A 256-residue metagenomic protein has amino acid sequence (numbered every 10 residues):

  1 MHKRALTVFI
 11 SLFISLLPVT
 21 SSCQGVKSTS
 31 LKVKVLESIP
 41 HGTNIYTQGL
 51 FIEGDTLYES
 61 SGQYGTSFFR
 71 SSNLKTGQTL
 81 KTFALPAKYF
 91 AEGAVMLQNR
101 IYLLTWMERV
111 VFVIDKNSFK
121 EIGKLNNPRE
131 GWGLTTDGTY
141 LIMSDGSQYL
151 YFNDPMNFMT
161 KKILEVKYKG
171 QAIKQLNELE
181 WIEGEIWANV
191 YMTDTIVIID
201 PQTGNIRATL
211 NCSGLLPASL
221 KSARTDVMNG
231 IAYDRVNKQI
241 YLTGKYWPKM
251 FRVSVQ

Functional and structural regions predicted by a protein language model:
G25-N44, L74-Q78: A short helix->beta-strand "capping" segment at the edge of beta-propeller domains
K34-P40, Q78-A84, K120-L125, K162-Q171 (+2 more regions): A short beta-strand motif characteristic of beta-propeller blades
L36-F68, F83-V95, G244-Y246: Beta-strand-rich domains and repeat architectures in extracellular enzymes and scaffolds, especially beta-propellers
T43-G54, A87-Q98, N127-Y140, S144 (+2 more regions): Beta-rich, blade/repeat-based domains predominating in secreted/periplasmic proteins but also intracellular
E59-Q63, I101-E108, M143-S147, A188-M192 (+1 more regions): Conserved beta-strand positions in repeat-built beta-propeller and related beta-rich domains
N73-G77, D115-F119, P155-F158, D200-G204 (+1 more regions): Short loop/turn segments that connect beta-strands within beta-propeller blades
G77-V113, E121-G131: Blade-loop segments of beta-propeller domains
V111-K169: Hydrophobic, well-structured mid-protein blocks that either form specific transmembrane helices
